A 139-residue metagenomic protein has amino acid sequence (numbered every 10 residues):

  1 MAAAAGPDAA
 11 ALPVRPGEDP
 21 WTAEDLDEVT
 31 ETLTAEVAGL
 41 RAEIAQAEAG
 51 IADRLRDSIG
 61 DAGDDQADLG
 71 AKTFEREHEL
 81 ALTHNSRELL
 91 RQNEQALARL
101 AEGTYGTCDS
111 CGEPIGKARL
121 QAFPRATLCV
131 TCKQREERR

Functional and structural regions predicted by a protein language model:
M1-E102: Interaction interfaces in information-processing and related assembly proteins
L33, C111, L120: Residue-level signature of catalytic and energy-coupling elements of molecular machines, predominantly ATP/GTP-dependent
D61, E137-R139: Extended, non-catalytic scaffold segments that flank or surround catalytic motifs
E102, E113, Q134: Short, conserved catalytic or interaction motifs in soluble domains
G103-G106, P124: Flanking scaffold residues of small Cys/His-coordinated metal-binding clusters
D109-C111, T131: Short, cysteine/histidine-rich loop/knuckle motifs that typically chelate Zn2+
A118-F123, R139: Short Cys/His-rich "knuckle" micro-motifs
A126-Q134: Cysteine-rich micro-motifs
